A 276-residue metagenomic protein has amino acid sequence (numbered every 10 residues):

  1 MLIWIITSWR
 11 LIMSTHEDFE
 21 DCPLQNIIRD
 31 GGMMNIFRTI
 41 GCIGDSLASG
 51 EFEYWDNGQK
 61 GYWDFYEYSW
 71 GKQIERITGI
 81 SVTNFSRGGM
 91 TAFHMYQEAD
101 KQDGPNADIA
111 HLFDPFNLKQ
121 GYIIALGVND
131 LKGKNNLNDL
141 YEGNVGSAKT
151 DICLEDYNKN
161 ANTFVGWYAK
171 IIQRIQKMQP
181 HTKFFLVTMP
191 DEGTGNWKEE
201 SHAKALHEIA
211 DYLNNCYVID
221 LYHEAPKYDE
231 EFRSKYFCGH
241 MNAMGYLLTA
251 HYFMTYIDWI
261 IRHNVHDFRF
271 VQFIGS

Functional and structural regions predicted by a protein language model:
L11, H16, N26, K72 (+5 more regions): Extracellular glycan-modifying ectodomains
S14-R87: Serine-esterase "nucleophile elbow" of acetyl-processing enzymes
E20-R38, Q73, A99-Q120, I172-Q176: Short amphipathic alpha-helices and their capping/turn segments at secondary-structure boundaries
S46, F52, M90-T91, N129 (+1 more regions): Gly/Ser/Thr-rich beta-alpha loop segments that engage phosphate groups in nucleotides
E51-F65, G88-K101, I152-D156, C238: Acidic/histidine-rich helix-loop elements that form or flank divalent-metal/phosphate-binding sites at the catalytic
D103-G275: Alpha-helical cap/lid subdomain in secreted, periplasmic, or secretory-pathway luminal O-acyl-processing enzymes
